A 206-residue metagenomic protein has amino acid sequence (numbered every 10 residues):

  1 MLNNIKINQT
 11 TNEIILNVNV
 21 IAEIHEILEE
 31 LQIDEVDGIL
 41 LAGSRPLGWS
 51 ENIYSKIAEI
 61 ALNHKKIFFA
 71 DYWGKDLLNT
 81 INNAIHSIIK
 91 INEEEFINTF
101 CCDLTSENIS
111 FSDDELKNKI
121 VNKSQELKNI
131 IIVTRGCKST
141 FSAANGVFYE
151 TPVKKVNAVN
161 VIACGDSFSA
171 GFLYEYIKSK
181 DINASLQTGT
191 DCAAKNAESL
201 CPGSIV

Functional and structural regions predicted by a protein language model:
M1-D37: Conserved N-terminal subdomain of the carbohydrate kinase-like
N8-T11, L40-A42, D71, T134: Short beta-strand segments
I14-N17, R45-W49, D76, N98 (+2 more regions): Short, small-residue-enriched loops and turns at beta-alpha junctions that line or gate enzyme active sites
I24-I27, I53, I57, K119: A general structural detector for well-ordered alpha-helical segments in enzyme core domains, enriched
I33, I81-N83, Q125: A short, aliphatic-rich alpha-helical micro-motif
G38-F111: Conserved beta-alpha-beta core of the PfkB/ribokinase-like small-molecule kinase fold
E59, S106-V206: Conserved phosphate-binding/catalytic region of the ribokinase-like
